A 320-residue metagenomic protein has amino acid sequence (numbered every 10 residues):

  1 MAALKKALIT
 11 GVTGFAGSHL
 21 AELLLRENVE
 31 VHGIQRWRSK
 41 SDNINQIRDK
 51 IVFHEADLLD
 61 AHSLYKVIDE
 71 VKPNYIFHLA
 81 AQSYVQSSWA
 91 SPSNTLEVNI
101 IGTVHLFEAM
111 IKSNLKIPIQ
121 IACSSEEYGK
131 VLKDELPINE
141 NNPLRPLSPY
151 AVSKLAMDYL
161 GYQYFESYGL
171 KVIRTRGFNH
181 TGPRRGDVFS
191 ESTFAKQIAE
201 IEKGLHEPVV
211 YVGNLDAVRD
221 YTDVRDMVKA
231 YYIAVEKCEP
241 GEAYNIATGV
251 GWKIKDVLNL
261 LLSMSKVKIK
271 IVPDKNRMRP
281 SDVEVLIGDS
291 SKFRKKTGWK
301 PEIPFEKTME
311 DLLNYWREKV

Functional and structural regions predicted by a protein language model:
M1-H180, I303, Y315: N-terminal Rossmann-like NAD(P)+-binding domain of SDR-like oxidoreductases, especially those catalyzing
D42, V131-P137, Y159-D220, V224-V235 (+2 more regions): NAD(P)-dependent short-chain dehydrogenase/reductase
L59, A90, V98-I101, N141 (+8 more regions): Residue-level signal for the nucleotide or nucleotide-sugar donor/cofactor binding architecture
N142, Y211-V218, N276, T297-P301: Catalytic Tyr-x(3-8)-Lys segment
L205-V210, A234-I246, I269-I271, V320: Core catalytic loop region at the nicotinamide-binding pocket of NAD(P)H-dependent oxidoreductases
V209-V210, N214, A243-Y244, W252-N259 (+2 more regions): C-terminal "lid/loop" region of Rossmann-like NAD(P)-dependent oxidoreductases
M227, Y231, I246, V257 (+2 more regions): Non-catalytic, hydrophobic alpha-helical segments
I287-V320: C-terminal amphipathic/interface module of NAD(P)-dependent oxidoreductases and related NAD-binding regulators
